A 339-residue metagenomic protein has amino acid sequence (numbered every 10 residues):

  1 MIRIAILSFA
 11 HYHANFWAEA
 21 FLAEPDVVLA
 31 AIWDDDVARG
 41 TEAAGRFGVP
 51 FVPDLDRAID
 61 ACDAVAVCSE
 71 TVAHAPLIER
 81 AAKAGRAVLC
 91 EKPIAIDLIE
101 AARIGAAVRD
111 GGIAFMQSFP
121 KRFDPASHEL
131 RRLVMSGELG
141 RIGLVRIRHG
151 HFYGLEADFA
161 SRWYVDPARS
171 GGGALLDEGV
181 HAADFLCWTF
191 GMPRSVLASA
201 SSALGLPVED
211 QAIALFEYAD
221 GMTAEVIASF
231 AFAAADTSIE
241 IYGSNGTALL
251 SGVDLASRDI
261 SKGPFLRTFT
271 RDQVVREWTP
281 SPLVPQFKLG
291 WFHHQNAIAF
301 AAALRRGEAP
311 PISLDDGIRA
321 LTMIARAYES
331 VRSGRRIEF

Functional and structural regions predicted by a protein language model:
M1, A64-V67, A299-F339: C-terminal helix-rich "cap/oligomerization" subdomain common to oxidoreductases
M1-R46: N-terminal Rossmann-like dinucleotide-binding module
D36, F47-A107, F292: Beta-loop-alpha module in the N-terminal Rossmann-like domain of NAD(P)-dependent dehydrogenases, especially those
P53, L89-E91, F115-Q117, V226 (+1 more regions): Hydrophobic residues in well-ordered beta-strands that form the structural core
R103-K121, R141-L144: Rossmann-fold dehydrogenase core element
K121-G205, G334: Predominantly a Rossmann-like dinucleotide-binding segment in NAD(P)-dependent oxidoreductases
V180, I227-A235: Glycine-rich phosphate/pyrophosphate-binding beta-alpha loops
E240-D315: C-terminal glycine/acidic-rich active-site capping loop/insertion
